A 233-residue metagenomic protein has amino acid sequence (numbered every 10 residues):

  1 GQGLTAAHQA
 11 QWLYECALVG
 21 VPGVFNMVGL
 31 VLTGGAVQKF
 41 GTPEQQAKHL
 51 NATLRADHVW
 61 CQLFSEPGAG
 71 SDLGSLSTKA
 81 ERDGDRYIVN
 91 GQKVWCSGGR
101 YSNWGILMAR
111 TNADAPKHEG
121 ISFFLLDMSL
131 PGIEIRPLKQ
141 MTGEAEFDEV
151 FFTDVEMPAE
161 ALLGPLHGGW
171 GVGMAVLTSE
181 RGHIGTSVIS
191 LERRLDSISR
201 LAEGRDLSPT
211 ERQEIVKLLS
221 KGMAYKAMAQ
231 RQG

Functional and structural regions predicted by a protein language model:
G1-D57, S97-W104, G222, A229: Internal helix-loop-helix
W12-A17, M108-A109, L125-L130, D154-M157: Short Ser/Thr-interspersed hydrophobic loop/turn segments at strand-loop and sheet-helix junctions that line or gate
N26, G68-S71, W95-G98, A113-A115 (+1 more regions): Short Gly/Pro-enriched turn/cap motifs at secondary-structure boundaries
T42, F124, F152: Residue-level signal for inorganic ion chemistry
A56-F64, M108: A short, Trp-centered hydrophobic/proline-enriched beta-strand micro-motif
T78-E81: A structural signal for short hydrophobic beta-strand segments in well-ordered beta-sheet cores
R86, N90-R136: A short core secondary-structure module
G132-K226: Glycine-rich beta->alpha junctions and the first turn(s) of the following alpha-helix
